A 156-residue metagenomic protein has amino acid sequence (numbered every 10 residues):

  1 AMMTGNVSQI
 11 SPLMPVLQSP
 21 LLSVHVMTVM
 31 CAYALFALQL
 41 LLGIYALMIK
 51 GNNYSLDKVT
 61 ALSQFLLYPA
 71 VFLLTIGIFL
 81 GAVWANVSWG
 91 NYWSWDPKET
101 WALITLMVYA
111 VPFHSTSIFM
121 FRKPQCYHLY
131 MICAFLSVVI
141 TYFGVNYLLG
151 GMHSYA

Functional and structural regions predicted by a protein language model:
A1-I10, V24-I49, V59-S88, P97-A156: Hydrophobic cores of alpha-helical transmembrane segments in multi-pass integral membrane proteins
L13-S23: Juxtamembrane membrane-water interface segments that cap and precede transmembrane helices
Q18-P20, S55-L62: Membrane-interface segments at loop-to-transmembrane junctions
W93-W95: Hydrophobic alpha-helical bundle architecture
